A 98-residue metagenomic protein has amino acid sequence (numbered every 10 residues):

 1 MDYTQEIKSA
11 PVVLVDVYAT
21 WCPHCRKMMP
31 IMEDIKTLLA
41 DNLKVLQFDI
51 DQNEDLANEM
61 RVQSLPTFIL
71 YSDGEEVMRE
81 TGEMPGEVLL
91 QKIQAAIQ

Functional and structural regions predicted by a protein language model:
M1-V12, E54: A short beta-strand-turn-helix
Q5-E6, L56-M60, K92: CheY-like receiver
P11, V17-W21, S64: Short pre-active-site segment immediately N-terminal to redox-active cysteine/selenocysteine motifs in thiol-based
V17, K36, D41-D55: Thiol-based oxidoreductase modules, predominantly thioredoxin-like and allied folds used for disulfide exchange
C22-C25, F68: The canonical Cys-X-X-Cys-His
R26-L39: Typically the conserved alpha-helix immediately C-terminal to a functionally engaged Cys/Sec in thioredoxin-like
M60-I69: Structural micro-motif
S72-Q98: Non-catalytic, surface beta->alpha helical segment in thiol-disulfide oxidoreductase systems
